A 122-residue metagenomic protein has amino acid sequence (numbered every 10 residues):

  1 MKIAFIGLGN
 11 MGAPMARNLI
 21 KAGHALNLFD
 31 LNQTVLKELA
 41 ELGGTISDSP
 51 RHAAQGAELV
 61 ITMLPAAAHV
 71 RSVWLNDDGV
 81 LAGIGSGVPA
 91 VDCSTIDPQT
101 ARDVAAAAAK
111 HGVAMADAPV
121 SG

Functional and structural regions predicted by a protein language model:
M1-T62, V88: NAD(P)+-binding Rossmann beta1-loop-alpha1 motif at the extreme N-terminus of oxidoreductases
H52-Q55, L59-V60, A67-G122: Rossmann-like NAD(P)(H) cofactor-binding subdomain of soluble oxidoreductases
